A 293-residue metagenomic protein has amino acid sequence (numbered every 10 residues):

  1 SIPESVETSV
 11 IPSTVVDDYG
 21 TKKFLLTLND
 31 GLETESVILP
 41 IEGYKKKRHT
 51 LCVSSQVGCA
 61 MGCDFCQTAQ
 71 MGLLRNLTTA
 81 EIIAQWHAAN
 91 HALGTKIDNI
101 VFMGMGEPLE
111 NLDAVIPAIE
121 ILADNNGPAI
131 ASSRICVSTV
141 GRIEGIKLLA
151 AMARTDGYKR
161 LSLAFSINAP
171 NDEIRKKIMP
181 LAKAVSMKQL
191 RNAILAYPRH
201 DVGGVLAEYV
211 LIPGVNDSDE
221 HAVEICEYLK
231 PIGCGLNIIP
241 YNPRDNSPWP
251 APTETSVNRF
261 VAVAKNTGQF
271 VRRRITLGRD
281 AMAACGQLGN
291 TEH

Functional and structural regions predicted by a protein language model:
S1, N266, G278-H293: Radical SAM enzyme core and accessory elements
S1-H49: Flexible, acidic/Gly-rich N-terminal and inter-domain linker regions that tether and position cofactor-handling modules
I11-V15, C136, T276: Short, solvent-exposed loop/turn elements at beta->coil junctions and helix N-caps that rim active or binding pockets
D17-L25, I146-K147, N216-D217, P248 (+1 more regions): Short, solvent-exposed polar/charged micro-motifs at secondary-structure junctions
E42-E81: Canonical Radical SAM [4Fe-4S] cluster-binding loop centered on the CxxxCxxC motif and its immediate flanking residues
Q70-N99: Conserved alpha-helical substructure of the radical SAM core
N90-N99, G104-T267: Conserved AdoMet/S-adenosylmethionine-binding subsite of the radical SAM
I238, R273-I275: A structural preference for short, hydrophobic beta-strand core positions in alpha/beta folds
